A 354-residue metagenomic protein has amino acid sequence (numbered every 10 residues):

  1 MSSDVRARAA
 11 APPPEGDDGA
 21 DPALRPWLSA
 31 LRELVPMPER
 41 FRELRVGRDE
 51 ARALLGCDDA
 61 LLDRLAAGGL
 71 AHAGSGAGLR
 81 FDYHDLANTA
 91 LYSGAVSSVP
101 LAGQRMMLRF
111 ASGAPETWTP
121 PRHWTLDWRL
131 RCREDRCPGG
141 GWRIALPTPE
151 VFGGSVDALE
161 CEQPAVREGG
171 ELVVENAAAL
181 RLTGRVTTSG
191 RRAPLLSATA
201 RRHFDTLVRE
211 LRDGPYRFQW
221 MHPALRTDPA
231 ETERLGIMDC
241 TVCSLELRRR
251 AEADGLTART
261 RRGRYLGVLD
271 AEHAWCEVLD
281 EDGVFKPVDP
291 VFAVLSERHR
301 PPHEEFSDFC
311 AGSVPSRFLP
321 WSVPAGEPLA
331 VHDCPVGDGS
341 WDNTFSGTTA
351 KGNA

Functional and structural regions predicted by a protein language model:
M1-V46, E50, C57, V99 (+3 more regions): His-Asp-centered catalytic microenvironments across diverse enzyme cores, prominently the transglutaminase-like
E39, A53, I237-C240: Residue-level marker of alpha-helix boundaries and capping positions
V46-G47, A60-L61, L245-E246: Short Gly/charged-rich anion-binding patches and loops
C57-A77: Major-groove DNA-recognition helix of helix-turn-helix-type DNA-binding domains
L65, L247-A251: Hydrophobic alpha-helical packing residues
H72-A95: Short helix-start
S155-D239, E246, D254, V314-N353: Secondary-structure boundary elements
D254-G267: Short, well-structured beta-strand/strand-turn elements
